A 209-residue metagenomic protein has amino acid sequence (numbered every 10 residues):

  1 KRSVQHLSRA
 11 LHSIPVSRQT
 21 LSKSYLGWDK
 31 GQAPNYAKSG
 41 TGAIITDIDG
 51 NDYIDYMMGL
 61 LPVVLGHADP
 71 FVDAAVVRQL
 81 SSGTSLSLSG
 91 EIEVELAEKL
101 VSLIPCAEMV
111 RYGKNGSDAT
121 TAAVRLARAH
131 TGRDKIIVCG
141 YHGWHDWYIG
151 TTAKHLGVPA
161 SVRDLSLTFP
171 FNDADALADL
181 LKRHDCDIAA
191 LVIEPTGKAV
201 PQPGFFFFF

Functional and structural regions predicted by a protein language model:
K1-S39: Active-site-adjacent loop/helix segments that line or gate small-molecule/cofactor pockets in enzymes
P34-D55: Active-site and channel-lining beta-strand-loop segments that bind or position nucleotide-derived/phosphorylated
I44, P62-L65, S166-T168: Short, well-ordered beta-strand elements within core beta-sheets of diverse protein domains
D52-H130: Glycine-rich loop-to-alpha-helix module at the N-terminal edge of alpha/beta enzyme cores
E95-A189, I193, G197-V200: PLP-dependent aspartate aminotransferase-fold enzymes
K99, F208-F209: Catalytic-core regions built around general acid/base machinery
D179, F207-F208: Alpha-helical scaffolding segments of alpha/beta enzyme cores, especially the outer helices of TIM-barrel or partial
Q202-G204: ATP-dependent phospho-/nucleotidyl transfer catalytic cores
